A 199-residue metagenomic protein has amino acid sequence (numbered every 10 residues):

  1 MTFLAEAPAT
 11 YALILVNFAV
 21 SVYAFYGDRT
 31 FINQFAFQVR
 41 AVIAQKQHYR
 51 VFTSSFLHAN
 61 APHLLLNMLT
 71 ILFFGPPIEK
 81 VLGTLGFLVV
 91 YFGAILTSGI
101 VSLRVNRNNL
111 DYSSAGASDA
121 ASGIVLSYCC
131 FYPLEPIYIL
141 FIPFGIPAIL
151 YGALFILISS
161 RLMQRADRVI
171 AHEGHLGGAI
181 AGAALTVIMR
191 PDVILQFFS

Functional and structural regions predicted by a protein language model:
M1-S199: A detector for small-residue-rich transmembrane helices and their helix-helix packing motifs
